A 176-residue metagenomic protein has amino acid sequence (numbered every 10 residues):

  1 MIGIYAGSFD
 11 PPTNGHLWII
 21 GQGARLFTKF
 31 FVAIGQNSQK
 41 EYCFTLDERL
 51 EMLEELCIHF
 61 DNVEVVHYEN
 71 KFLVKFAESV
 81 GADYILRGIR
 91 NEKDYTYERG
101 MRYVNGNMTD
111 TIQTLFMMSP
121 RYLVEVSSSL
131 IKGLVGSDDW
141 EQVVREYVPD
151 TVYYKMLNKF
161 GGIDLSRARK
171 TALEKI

Functional and structural regions predicted by a protein language model:
M1-I176: Nucleotidyltransferase catalytic core that binds NTPs
